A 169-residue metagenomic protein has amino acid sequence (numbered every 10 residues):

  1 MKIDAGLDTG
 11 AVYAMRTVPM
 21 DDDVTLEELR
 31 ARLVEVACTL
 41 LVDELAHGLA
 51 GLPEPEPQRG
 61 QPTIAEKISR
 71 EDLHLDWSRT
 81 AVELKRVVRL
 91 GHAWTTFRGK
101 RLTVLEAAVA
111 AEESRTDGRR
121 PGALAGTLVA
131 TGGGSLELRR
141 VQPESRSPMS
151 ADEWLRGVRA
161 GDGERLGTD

Functional and structural regions predicted by a protein language model:
M1-I64: Donor/substrate-binding cores of folate-linked one-carbon enzymes
R59-D169: Internal anion-binding site segments
